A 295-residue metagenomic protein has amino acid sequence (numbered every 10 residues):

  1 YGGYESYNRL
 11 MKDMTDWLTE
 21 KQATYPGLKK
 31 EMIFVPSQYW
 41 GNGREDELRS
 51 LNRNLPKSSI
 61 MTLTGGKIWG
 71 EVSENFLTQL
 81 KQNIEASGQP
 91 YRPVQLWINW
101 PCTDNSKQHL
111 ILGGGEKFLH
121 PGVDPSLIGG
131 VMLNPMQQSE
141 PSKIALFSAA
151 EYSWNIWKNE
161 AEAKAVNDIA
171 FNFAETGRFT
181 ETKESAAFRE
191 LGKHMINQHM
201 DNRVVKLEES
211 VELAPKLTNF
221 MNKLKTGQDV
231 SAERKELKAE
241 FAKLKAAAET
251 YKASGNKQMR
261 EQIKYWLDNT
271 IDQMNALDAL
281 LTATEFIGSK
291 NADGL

Functional and structural regions predicted by a protein language model:
G2-V166: Catalytic-core regions of glycoside hydrolase
K158-L295: C-terminal functional modules
